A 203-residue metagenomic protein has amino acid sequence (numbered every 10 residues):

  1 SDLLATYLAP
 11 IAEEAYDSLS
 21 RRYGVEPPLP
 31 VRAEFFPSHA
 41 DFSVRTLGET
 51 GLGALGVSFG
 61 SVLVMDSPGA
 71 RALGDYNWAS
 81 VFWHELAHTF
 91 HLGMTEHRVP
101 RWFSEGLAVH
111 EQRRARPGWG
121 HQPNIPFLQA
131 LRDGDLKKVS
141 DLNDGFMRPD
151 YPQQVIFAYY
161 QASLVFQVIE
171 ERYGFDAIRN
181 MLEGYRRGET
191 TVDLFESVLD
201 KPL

Functional and structural regions predicted by a protein language model:
S1-P100, E111-G118, Q129, D133 (+2 more regions): Juxtacatalytic substrate-recognition/specificity segment
T6, L19, E111, R132-D200: Active-site-proximal alpha-helical
H97-E105, Q153-F157: Active-site metal-coordination segments of metallo-dependent hydrolases
R98, W102-F103, Q122, Y173-A177 (+1 more regions): Alpha-helix N-cap and coil->helix boundary residues
G118-N124: Transmembrane alpha-helix/helix-exit interface in multi-pass inner-membrane proteins
